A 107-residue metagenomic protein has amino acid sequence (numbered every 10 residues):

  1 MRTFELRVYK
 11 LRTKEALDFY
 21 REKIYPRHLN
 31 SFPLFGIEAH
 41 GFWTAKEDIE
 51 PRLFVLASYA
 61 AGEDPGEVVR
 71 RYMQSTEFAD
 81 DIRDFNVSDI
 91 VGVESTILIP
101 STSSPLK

Functional and structural regions predicted by a protein language model:
F4-L11, H40-S75, S95-L98: Short, well-ordered beta-strand segments in beta-rich or mixed alpha/beta enzyme and ligand-binding folds
E15-F42, I82: Short amphipathic alpha-helical segments
L17-F19, P65-E67, P105-K107: Short acidic, gly/pro-rich beta-turn/loop elements at beta-sheet edges and active-site/ligand-binding grooves
K23-R27, Y72, F85-D89: Alpha-helix boundary/capping residues
H28, T76-E77: A common structural junction motif
F35-F54, A79-K107: Glycine-rich beta-strand-turn "strand-cap" elements at beta-sheet edges
